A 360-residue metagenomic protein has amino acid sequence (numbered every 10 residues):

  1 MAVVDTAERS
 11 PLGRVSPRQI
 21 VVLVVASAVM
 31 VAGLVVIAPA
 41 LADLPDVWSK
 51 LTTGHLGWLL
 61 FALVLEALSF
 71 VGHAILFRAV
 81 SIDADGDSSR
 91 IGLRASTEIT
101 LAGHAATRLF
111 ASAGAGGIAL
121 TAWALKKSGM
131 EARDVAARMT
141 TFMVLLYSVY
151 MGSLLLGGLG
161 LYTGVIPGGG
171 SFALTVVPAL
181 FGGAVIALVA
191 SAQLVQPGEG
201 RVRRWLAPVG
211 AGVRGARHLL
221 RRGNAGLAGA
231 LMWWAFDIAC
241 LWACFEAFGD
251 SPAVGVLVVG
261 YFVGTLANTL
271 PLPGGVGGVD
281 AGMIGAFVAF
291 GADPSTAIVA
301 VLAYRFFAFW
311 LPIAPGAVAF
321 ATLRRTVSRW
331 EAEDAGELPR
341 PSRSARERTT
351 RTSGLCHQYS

Functional and structural regions predicted by a protein language model:
M1-L101, G160-T269, P294, V299 (+1 more regions): Predominantly cytoplasmic-facing regulatory/coupling regions of multi-pass membrane proteins
V71-F77, A111-T121, G255, N268-I284: Transmembrane helix boundary and interhelical junction motifs in multipass membrane proteins
A79-A84, A122-G129, A286-A289: Helix-loop junctions at the membrane interface of multi-pass solute transporters
R94-E98, S112-I118, K127-V144, G291-A303: Membrane-interface alpha-helices at helix entry/exit sites of multi-pass transporters
H104-A113, M143-L155: Mid-bilayer segments of alpha-helical transmembrane spans in multi-pass integral membrane proteins that mediate
E131, V144, S148, R222-L227: Interfacial aromatic "cap" segments that immediately flank transmembrane helices in multipass membrane proteins
P273-G275, A281-R305: Hydrophobic alpha-helical transmembrane segments in multi-pass integral membrane proteins
